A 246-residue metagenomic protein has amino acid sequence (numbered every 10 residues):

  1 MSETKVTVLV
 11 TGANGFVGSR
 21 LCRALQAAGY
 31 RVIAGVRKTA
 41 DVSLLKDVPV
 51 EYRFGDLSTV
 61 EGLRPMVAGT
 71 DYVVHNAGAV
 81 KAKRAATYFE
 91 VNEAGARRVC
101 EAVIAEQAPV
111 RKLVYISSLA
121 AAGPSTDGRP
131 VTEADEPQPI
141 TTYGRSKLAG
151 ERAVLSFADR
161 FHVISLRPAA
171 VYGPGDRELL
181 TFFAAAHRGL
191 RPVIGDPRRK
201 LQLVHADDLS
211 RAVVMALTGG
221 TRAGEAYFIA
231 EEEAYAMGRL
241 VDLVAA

Functional and structural regions predicted by a protein language model:
V8-A28: N-terminal Rossmann NAD(P)H-binding glycine-rich loop of SDR-like oxidoreductase domains
G35-A40, D56-L57: N-terminal Rossmann-fold cofactor-binding loop
L44-K46, V50-A94, A122: NAD(P)H-binding glycine-rich loop region in Rossmannoid oxidoreductase-like domains and their noncatalytic homologs
R97-T142, I164: Conserved Rossmann-fold NAD(P)-dependent oxidoreductase catalytic core, especially the SDR/UDP-sugar
E136, A184-V204, D208, A212-A216 (+2 more regions): A conserved pocket-lining segment of Rossmann-fold NAD(P)-dependent short-chain dehydrogenase/reductase
Q138-I164: Active-site Tyr-X1-5-Lys
I164-T181: Flexible, glycine-rich beta-alpha linker
A216-A246: Mid/C-terminal beta-alpha module of Rossmann-like enzyme folds, strongest in SDR-family dehydrogenases/epimerases
